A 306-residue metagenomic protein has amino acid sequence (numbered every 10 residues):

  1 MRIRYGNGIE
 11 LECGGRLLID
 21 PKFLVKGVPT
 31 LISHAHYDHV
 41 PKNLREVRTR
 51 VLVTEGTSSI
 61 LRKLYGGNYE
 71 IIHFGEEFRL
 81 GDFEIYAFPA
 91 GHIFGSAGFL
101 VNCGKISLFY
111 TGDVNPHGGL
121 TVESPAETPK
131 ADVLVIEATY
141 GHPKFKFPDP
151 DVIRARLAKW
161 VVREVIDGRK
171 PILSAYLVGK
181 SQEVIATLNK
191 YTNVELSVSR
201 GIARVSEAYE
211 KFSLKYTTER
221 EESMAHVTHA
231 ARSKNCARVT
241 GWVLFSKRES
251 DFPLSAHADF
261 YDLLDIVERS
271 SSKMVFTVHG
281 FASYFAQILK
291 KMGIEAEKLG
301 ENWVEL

Functional and structural regions predicted by a protein language model:
R2-V25, P29-L31, A35-K170, G179 (+1 more regions): His/Asp/Glu-rich metal-coordinating catalytic cores of metallo-dependent phosphodiesterases/hydrolases acting on
G6, K211-L306: C-terminal regulatory/interaction regions
L18, Y86, L100, F109 (+5 more regions): Conserved beta-strand elements of the Class I
V40, S96, G118-G119, S181-I185 (+2 more regions): Short, well-ordered alpha-helical microsegments
V51-E55, Y69-F74, T192-G201, G293-N302: Short hydrophobic/aromatic-enriched beta-strand-loop microsegments
K63-G67, T187-Y191, A208-S213, F285-G293: Short, aromatic/basic amphipathic alpha-helical patches
R154-E221, V278: Hard-cation-handling environments
